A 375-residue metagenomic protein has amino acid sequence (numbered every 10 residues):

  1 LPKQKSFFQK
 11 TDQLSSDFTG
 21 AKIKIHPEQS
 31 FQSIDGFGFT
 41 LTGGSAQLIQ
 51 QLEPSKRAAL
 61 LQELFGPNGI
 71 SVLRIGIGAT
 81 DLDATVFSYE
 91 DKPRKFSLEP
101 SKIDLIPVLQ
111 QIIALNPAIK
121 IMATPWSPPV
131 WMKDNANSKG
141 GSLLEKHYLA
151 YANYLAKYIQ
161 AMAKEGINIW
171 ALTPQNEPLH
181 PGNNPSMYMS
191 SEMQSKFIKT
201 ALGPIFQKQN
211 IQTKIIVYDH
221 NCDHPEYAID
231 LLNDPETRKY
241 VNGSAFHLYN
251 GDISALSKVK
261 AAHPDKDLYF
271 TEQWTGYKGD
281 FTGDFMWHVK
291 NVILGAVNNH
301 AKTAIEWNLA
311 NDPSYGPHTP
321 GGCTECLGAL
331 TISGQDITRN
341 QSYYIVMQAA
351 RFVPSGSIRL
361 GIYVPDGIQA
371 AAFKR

Functional and structural regions predicted by a protein language model:
L1-Q4, K10-I25, I121-A123, N153-A161 (+2 more regions): Substrate-binding and catalytic surfaces of secreted/luminal carbohydrate-active proteins
K5-I169, T200: N-terminal catalytic cores of secreted or lumenal carbohydrate-active enzymes
Q32-I34, T173-Q175, Y227-D230: Short hydrophobic/aromatic-rich motifs at helix boundaries and adjacent loops
L41, I77, N176, H247-L248 (+1 more regions): Residues that line or immediately flank small-molecule/substrate-binding pockets and catalytic motifs
G78, P125-S127, Q175, N221 (+1 more regions): Residue-level "edge-of-site" marker
L82-V86, P129-A136, P178-N183, H224-Y227 (+1 more regions): Short acidic/His/Gly/Ser-rich catalytic and metal-binding motifs that mark active-site loops of diverse hydrolases
K133-L144, E177-S190, K278: Active-site-proximal beta-alpha loop/turn segments in soluble metabolic enzymes
